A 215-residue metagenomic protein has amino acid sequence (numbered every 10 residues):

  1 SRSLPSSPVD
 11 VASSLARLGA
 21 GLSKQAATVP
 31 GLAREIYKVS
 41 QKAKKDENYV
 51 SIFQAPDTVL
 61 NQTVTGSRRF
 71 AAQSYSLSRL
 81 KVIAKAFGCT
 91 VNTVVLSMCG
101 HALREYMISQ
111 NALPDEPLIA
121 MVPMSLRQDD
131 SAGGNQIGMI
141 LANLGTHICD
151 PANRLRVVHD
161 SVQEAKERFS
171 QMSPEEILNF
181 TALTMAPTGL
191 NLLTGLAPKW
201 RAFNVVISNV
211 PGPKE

Functional and structural regions predicted by a protein language model:
S1-E215: Soluble acyl-CoA-dependent acyltransferase catalytic core bearing the H(X)4D motif
